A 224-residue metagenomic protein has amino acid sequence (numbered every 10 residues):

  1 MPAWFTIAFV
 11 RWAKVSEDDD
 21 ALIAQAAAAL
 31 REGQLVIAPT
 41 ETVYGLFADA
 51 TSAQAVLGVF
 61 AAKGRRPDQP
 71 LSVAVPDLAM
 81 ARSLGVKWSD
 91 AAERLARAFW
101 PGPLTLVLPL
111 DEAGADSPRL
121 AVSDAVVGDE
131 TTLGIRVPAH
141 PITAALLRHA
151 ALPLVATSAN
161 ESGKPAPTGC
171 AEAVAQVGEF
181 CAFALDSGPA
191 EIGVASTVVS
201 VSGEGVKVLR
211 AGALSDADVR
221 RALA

Functional and structural regions predicted by a protein language model:
P2-A224: Active-site-adjacent structural elements in enzyme catalytic cores
